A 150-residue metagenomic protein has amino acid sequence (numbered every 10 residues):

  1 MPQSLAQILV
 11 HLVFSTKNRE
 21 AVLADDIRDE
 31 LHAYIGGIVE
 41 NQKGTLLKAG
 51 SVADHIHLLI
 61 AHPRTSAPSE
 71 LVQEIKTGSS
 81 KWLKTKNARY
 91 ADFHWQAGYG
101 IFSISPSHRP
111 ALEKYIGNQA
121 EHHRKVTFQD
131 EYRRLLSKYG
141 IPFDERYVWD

Functional and structural regions predicted by a protein language model:
M1-D150: Basic nucleic-acid-binding interfaces
